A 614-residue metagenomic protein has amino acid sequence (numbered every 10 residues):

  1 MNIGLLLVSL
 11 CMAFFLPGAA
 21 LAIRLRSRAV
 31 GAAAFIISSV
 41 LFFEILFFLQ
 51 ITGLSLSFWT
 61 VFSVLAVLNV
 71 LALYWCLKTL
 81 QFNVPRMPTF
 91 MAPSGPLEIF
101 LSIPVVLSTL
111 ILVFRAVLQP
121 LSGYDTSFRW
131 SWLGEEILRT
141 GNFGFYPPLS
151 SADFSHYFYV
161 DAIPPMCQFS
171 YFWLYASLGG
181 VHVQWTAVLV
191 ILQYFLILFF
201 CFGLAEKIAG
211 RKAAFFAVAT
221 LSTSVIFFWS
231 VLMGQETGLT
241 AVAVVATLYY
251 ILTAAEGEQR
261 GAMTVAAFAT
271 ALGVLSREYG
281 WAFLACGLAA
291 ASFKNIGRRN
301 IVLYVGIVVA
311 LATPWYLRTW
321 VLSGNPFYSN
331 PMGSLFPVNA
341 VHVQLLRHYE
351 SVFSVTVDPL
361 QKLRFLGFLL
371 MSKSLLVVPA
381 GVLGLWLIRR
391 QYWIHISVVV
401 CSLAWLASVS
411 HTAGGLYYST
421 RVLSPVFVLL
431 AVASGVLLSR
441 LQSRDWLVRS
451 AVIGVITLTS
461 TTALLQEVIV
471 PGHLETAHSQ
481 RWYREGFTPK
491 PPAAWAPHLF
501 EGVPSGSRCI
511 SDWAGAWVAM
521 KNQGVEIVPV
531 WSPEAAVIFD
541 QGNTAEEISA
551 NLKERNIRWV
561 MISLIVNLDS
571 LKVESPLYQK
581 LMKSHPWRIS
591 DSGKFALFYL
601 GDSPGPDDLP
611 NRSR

Functional and structural regions predicted by a protein language model:
M1-A92, I548: Membrane-embedded, hydrophobic transmembrane alpha-helices
T89-L97, E206-A214, G257-A262, K294-L303 (+2 more regions): Membrane-interface helix-loop-helix junctions at transmembrane boundaries of multi-pass membrane enzymes, predominantly
I99-V105, R211-A217, A262-A269, L284-L288 (+4 more regions): Signature aromatic-anchored transmembrane alpha helix within multi-pass, membrane-resident enzymes that catalyze glycan
Q119, F293, N300-A380: Membrane-lumen/periplasm interface segments of specific transmembrane helices in polyprenyl phosphate-linked
S131, E135, T237-T240, G273-S276 (+2 more regions): Hydrophobic/aromatic-rich transmembrane helices and adjacent perimembrane loops
L198-A205, S292, D358-S402, V452: Hydrophobic, aromatic-rich transmembrane alpha-helices and their immediate juxtamembrane boundary segments
V455-A514, N611-S613: Membrane-embedded, lumen/periplasm-facing catalytic core of multi-pass transferases that use lipid-linked donors
T488-W531, R558-L568: Short periplasmic/luminal acceptor-recognition loop of GT-C membrane glycosyltransferases, typified by
